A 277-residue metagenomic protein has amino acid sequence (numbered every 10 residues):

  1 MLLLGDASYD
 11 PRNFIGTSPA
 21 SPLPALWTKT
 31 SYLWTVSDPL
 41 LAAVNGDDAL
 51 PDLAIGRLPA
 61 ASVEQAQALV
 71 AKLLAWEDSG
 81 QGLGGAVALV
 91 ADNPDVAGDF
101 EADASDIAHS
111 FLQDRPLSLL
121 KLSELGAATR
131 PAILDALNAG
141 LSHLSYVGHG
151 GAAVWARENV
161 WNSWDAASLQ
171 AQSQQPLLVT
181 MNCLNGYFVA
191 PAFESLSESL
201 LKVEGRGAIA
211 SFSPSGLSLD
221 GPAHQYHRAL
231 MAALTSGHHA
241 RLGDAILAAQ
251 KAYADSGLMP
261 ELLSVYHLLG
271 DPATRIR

Functional and structural regions predicted by a protein language model:
L2-R277: Cysteine-dependent hydrolase recognition
